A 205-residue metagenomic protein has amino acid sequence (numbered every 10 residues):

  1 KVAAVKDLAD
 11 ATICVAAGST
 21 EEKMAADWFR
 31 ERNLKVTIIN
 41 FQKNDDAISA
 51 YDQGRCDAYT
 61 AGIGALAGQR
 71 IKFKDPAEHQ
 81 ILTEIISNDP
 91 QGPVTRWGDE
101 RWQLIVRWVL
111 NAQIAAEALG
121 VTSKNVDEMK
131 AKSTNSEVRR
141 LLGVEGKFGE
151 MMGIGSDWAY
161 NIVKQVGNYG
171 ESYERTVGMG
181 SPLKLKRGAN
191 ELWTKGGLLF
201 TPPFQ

Functional and structural regions predicted by a protein language model:
K1, T12, S19-T20, A65-L66 (+2 more regions): Extended ligand-binding regions for polar small-molecule ligands
K1-D46: Bilobed "Venus flytrap"/periplasmic-binding protein-like clamshell domains and structurally analogous long
K1-V2, E22-M24, A47-A50, A67-I71 (+1 more regions): Extracytoplasmic/secreted cell-surface and envelope-processing proteins
M24-E31, D52-Q53, D57-I81: A ligand-binding cleft/hinge motif common to bilobed small-molecule-binding domains
T37, F73-S87, W97: Short beta-strand->loop
G54-C56, E117, I162-Q165: Extracytoplasmic low-complexity repetitive segments enriched in small/polar residues
V138, L142-Q205: C-terminal functional modules
